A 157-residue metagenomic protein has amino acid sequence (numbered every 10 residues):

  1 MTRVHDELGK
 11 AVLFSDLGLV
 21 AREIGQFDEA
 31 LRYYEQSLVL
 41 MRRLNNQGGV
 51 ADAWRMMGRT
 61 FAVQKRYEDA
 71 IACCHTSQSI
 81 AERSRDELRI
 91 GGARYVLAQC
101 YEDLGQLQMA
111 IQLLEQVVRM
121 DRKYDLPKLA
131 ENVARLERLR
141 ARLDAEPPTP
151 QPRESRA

Functional and structural regions predicted by a protein language model:
T2-D6, V39-N46, I80-L88, M120-P127: Short coil/turn linkers that connect adjacent helices within long alpha-helical scaffolds, especially alpha-solenoid
K10-I24, Y33, L40, V50-Y67 (+6 more regions): TPR/Sel1-like alpha-solenoid repeat signature
G18, Q36, R43-N45, A141-D144 (+1 more regions): Intrinsic disorder/low-complexity segments in short proteins, especially the signal peptide and propeptide regions
A98, D103, L136-E154: Alpha-helical linker/edge segments of TPR/alpha-solenoid repeat scaffolds and analogous pre-/post-domain helices
L107-D125: TPR/TPR-like (Sel1-like) alpha-helical repeat modules
